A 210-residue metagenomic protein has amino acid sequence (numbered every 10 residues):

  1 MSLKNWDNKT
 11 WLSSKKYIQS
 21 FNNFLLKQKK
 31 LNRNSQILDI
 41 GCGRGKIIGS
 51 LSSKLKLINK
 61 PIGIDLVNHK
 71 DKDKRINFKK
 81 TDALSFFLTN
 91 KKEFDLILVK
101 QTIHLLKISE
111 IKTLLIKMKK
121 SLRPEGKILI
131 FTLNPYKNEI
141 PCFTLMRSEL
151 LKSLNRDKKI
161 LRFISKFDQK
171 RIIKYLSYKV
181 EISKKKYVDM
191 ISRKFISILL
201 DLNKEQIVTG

Functional and structural regions predicted by a protein language model:
M1-R33, K46, S50, S192-K194: Conserved class I S-adenosyl-L-methionine
N34-G43: Conserved class I S-adenosyl-L-methionine
G43-F86: Class I SAM-dependent methyltransferase SAM/SAH-binding core
L98: A conserved beta-strand element that flanks and buttresses the S-adenosyl-L-methionine
K112-P124: A short glycine-rich, Lys/Arg-flanked "PGG" loop and its adjoining helix->strand segment in the class I
L129-N155: Conserved class I S-adenosyl-L-methionine
S153-D168: Short alpha-helix
S177-G210: C-terminal helical/coil "lid" or tail adjacent to the Rossmann-like core of SAM-dependent
